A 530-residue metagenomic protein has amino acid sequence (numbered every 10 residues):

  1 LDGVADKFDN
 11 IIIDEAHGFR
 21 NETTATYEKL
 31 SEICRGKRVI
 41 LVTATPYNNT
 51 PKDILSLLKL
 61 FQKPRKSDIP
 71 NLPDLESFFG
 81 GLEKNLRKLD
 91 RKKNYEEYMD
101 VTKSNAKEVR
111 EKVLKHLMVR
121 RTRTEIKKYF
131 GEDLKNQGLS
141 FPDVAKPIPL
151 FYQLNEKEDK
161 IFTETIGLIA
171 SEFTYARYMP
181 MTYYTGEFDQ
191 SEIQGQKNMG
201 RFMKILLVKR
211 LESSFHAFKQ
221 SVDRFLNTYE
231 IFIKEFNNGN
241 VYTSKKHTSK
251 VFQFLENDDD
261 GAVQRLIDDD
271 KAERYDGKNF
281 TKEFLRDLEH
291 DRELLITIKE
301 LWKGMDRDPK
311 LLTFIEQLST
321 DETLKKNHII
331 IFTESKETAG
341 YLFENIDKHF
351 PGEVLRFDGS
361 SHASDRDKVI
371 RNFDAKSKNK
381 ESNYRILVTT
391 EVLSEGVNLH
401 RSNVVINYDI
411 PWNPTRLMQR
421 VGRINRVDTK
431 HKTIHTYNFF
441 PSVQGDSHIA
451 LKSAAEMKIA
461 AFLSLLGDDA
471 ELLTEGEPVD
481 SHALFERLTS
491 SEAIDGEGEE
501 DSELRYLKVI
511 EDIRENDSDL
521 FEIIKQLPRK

Functional and structural regions predicted by a protein language model:
N10, Y27-K128, M199-M203, T433-T436 (+1 more regions): Conserved P-loop NTPase motor "coupling/switch" region that bridges the ATPase
I40, N94-H290, H482-S518: Inter-lobe connector of SF1/SF2 helicase motors
N49-P51, G340, E381-S382, L387-S402 (+2 more regions): SF2 helicase motor core recognition
D53-S56, V397-D409, H435-N438: A short beta-strand element within the Helicase C-terminal
I126, T429-K530: C-terminal accessory region of SF2 helicases/translocases
E334-R356: Conserved helicase motor "Helicase C" RecA-like lobe of SF1/SF2 P-loop NTPases
S360-T389: Conserved helicase ATPase core of P-loop NTP-dependent helicases/translocases
P414-H431: Conserved SF2 helicase motif VI
